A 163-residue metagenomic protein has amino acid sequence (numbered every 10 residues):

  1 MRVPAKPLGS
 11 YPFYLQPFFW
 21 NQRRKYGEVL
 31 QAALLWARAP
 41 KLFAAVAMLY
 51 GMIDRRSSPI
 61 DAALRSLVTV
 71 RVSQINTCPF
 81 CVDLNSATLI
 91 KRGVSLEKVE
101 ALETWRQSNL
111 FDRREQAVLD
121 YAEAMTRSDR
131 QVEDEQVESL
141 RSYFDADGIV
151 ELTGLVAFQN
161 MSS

Functional and structural regions predicted by a protein language model:
M1-P59: Mobile cap/lid helix-loop segments that border enzyme active or cofactor-binding sites and regulate substrate access
W36, T104-S128: Short Fe-S-cluster ligation motifs
K41-A44, V82-A101: Iron-sulfur (Fe-S) cluster-binding segments and ferredoxin-like electron-carrier domains, especially [2Fe-2S]
P59-L67: Amphipathic alpha-helical hairpins
V68, V72-S86: Short, thiol/selenol-centered motifs that function as redox-active sites or metal-ligating centers
S86, V156-S163: Short, contiguous alpha-helical
F111, Q131-V132, Q136: Alpha-helical transmembrane segments and membrane-interface helix-loop junctions in multi-pass membrane proteins
D145-A146: Transmembrane-helix boundary/entry motifs in multi-pass membrane transporters
